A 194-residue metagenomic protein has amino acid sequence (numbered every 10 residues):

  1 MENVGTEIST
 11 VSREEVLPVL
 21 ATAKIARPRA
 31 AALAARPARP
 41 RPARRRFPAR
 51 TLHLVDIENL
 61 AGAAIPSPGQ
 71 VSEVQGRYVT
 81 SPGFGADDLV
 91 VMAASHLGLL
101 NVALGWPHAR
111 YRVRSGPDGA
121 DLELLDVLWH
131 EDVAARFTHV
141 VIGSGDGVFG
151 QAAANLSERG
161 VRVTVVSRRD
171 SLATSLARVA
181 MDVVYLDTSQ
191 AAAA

Functional and structural regions predicted by a protein language model:
E2-A120, R162: Domain-level signal for Mg2+-assisted phosphodiester chemistry and nucleotide/NA-binding surfaces in nucleic-acid
H96-A194: Nuclease catalytic cores that cleave nucleic-acid phosphodiester bonds, predominantly acidic two-metal-ion
